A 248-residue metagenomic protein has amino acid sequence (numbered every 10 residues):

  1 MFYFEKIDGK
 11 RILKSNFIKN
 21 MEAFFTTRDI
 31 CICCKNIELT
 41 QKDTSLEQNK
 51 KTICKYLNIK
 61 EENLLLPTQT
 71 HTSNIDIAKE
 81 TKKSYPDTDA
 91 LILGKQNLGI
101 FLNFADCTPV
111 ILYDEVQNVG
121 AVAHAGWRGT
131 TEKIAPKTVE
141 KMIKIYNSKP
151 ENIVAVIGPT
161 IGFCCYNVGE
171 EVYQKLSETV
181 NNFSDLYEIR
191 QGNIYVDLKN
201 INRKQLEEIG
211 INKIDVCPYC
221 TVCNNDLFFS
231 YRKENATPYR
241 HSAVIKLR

Functional and structural regions predicted by a protein language model:
M1-R248: Active-site microenvironment for binding and transforming phosphate-containing groups
